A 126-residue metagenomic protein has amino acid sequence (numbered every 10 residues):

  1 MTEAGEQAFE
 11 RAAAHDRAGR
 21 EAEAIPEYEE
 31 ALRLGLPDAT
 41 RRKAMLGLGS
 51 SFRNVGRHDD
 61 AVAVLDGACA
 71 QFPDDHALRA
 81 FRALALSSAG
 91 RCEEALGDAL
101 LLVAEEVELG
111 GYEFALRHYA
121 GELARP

Functional and structural regions predicted by a protein language model:
M1-E3, R125-P126: Long, contiguous interaction/recruitment modules in multidomain scaffold/adaptor proteins
E3, T40, D74, E108-A115: Structural signature of alpha-solenoid helical repeat junctions
E10-F72: Alpha-helical adaptor scaffolds
H15-D16, R53, S87, G121 (+1 more regions): Specific register positions within alpha-helical solenoid repeats of the TPR/Sel1-like families, i.e., one
R33, S87-G110, R117, G121: TPR/TPR-like (Sel1-like) alpha-helical repeat modules
D59, G67-L96: Ankyrin-repeat and related helical/solenoid repeat scaffolds used for protein-protein interactions
